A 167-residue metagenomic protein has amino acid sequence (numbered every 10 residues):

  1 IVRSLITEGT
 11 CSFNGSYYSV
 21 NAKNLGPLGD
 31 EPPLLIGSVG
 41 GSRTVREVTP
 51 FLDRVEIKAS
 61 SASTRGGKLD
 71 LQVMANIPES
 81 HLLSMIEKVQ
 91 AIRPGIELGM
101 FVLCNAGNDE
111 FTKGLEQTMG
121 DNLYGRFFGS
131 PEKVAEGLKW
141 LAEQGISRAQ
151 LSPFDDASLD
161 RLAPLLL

Functional and structural regions predicted by a protein language model:
I1-L167: Active-site-adjacent structural elements that line small-molecule/cofactor binding pockets in enzymes
